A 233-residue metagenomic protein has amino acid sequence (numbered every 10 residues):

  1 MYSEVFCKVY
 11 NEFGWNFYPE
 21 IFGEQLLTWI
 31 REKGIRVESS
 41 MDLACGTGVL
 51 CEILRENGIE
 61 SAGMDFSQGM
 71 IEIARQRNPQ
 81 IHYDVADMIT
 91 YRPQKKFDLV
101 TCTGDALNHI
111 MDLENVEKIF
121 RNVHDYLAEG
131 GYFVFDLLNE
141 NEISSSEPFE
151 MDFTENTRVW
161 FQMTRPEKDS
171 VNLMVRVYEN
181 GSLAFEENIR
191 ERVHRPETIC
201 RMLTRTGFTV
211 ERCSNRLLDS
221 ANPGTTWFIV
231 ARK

Functional and structural regions predicted by a protein language model:
M1-I35: Conserved class I S-adenosyl-L-methionine
R36-A44: Conserved class I S-adenosyl-L-methionine
M41, G48-T90: Class I SAM-dependent methyltransferase SAM/SAH-binding core
R92-L99: A short acidic, Gly/Pro-enriched loop at the edge of an enzyme's catalytic core that lines a small-molecule cofactor
T103-D105: Residues lining the SAM
E117-E129: A short glycine-rich, Lys/Arg-flanked "PGG" loop and its adjoining helix->strand segment in the class I
V134-M202: SAM-dependent methyltransferase
T198-K233: C-terminal lobe and adjacent flexible extensions of AdoMet/dcAdoMet transferase-like proteins
